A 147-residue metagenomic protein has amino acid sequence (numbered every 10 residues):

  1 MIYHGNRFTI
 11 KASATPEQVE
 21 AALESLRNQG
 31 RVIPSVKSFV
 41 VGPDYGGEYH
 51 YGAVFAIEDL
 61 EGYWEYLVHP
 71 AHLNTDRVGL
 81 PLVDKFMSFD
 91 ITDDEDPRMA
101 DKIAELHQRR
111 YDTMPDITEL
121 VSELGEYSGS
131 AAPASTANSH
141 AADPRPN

Functional and structural regions predicted by a protein language model:
M1-H50, L60-E65, D84-N147: Short S/T/G/P-rich N-terminal loop/turn motif that feeds into the first structured element of a domain
A56: Sensory beta-strand/linker motifs that couple input domains to effectors
L60-G79: Mid-chain, well-packed structural core segment of small domains
